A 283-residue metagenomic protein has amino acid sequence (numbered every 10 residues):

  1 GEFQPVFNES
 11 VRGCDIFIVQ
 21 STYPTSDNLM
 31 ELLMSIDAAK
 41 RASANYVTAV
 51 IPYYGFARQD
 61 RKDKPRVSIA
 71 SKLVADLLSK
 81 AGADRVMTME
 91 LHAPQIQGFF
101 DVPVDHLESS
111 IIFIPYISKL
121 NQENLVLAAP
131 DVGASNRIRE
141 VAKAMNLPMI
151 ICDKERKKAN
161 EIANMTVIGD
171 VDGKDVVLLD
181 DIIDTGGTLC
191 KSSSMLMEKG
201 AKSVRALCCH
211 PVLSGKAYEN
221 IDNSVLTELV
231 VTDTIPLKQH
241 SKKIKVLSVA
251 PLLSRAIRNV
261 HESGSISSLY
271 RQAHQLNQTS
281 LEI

Functional and structural regions predicted by a protein language model:
G1-I283: PRPP-associated nucleotide enzymes
